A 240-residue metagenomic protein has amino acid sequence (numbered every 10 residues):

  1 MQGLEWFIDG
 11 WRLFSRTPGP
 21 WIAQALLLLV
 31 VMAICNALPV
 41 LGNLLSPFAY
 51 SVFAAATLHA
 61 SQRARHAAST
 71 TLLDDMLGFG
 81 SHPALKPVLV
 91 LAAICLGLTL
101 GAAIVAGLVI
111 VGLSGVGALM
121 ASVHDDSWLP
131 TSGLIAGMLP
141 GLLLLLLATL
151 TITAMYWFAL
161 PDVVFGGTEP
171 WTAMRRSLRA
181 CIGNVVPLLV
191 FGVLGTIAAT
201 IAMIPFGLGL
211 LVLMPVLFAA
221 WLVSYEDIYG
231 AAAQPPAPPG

Functional and structural regions predicted by a protein language model:
M1-G19, Y50-S132, T153-V186, F218-G240: Membrane-interface segments at transmembrane-helix boundaries
P20-S51, V90-S114, G137-A154, P187-F218: Hydrophobic alpha-helical transmembrane segments in multi-pass membrane proteins
